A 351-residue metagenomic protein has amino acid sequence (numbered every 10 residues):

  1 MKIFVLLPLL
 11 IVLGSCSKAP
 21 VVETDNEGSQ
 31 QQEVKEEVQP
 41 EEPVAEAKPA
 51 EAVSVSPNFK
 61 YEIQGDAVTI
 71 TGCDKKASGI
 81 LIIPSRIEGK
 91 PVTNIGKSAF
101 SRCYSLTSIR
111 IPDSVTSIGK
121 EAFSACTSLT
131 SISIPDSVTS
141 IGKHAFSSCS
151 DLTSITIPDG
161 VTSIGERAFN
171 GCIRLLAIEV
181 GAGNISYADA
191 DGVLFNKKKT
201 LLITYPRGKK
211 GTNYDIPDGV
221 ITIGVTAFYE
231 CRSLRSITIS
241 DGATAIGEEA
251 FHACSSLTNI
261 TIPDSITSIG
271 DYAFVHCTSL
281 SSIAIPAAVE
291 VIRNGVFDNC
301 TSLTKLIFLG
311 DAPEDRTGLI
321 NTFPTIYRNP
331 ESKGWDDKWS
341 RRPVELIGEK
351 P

Functional and structural regions predicted by a protein language model:
M1-V5, S17-K18: Positively charged n-region of N-terminal signal peptides that target proteins for export
L6-L10: Hydrophobic helical h-region of N-terminal Sec-dependent signal peptides in bacterial secretory/periplasmic proteins
V12-S15: C-terminal motif of bacterial Sec signal peptides marking the signal peptidase cleavage site
S17-A45: Short, low-complexity, disordered segments immediately C-terminal to signal peptides in bacterial exported proteins
N58-A67, K76-N94, Y104-S117, T127-S140 (+8 more regions): Structural signature of tandem-repeat unit edges
G318-N321: A structural signal for leucine-rich repeat
K333-R342: Short, surface-exposed terminal/edge motifs of secreted or surface/virion proteins that either
